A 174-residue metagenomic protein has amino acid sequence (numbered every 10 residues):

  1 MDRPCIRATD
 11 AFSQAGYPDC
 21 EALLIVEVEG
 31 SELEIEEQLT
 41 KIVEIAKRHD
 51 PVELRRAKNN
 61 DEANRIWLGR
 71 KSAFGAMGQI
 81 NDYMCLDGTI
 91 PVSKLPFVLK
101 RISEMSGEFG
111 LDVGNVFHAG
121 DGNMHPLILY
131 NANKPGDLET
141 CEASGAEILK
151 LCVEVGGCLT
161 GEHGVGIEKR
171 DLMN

Functional and structural regions predicted by a protein language model:
M1-N174: Noncatalytic alpha-helical scaffold of FAD-dependent oxidoreductases
